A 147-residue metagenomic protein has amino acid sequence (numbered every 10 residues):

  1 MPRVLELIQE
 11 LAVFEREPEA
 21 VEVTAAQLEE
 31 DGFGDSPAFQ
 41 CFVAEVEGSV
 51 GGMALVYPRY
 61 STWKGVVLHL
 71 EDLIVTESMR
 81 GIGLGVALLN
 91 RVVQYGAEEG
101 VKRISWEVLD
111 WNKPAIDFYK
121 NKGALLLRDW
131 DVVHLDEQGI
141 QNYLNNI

Functional and structural regions predicted by a protein language model:
L5-E30: Conserved GNAT-fold acetyl-CoA-binding loop/helix
E30-V43: A short helix-loop-beta-strand connector motif used in the catalytic cores of GNAT acetyltransferases and, in some
V43, S49-Y57: Conserved beta-strand in the GNAT
A44, G81-V86: Glycine-rich acyl-CoA binding loop
Y57, T76, L109: Residue-level recognition of the GNAT/N-acetyltransferase active site
L73-R80: A short, internal acetyl-CoA/4′-phosphopantetheine-binding micro-motif in the GNAT/acyltransferase core
T76, A87-R103, L125: Conserved acyl-CoA
G100-I147: C-terminal "cap" of GNAT-fold acetyltransferases
